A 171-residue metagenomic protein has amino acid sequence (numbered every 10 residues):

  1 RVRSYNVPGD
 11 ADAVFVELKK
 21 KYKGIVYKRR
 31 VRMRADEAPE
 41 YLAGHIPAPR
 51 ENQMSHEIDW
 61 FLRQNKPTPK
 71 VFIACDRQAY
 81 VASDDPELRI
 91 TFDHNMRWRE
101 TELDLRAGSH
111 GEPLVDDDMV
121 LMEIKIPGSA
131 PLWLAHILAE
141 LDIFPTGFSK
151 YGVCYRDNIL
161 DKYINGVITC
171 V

Functional and structural regions predicted by a protein language model:
R1-V171: Phosphate-end processing signature that detects enzymes handling 5′-triphosphorylated RNA and polyphosphate
